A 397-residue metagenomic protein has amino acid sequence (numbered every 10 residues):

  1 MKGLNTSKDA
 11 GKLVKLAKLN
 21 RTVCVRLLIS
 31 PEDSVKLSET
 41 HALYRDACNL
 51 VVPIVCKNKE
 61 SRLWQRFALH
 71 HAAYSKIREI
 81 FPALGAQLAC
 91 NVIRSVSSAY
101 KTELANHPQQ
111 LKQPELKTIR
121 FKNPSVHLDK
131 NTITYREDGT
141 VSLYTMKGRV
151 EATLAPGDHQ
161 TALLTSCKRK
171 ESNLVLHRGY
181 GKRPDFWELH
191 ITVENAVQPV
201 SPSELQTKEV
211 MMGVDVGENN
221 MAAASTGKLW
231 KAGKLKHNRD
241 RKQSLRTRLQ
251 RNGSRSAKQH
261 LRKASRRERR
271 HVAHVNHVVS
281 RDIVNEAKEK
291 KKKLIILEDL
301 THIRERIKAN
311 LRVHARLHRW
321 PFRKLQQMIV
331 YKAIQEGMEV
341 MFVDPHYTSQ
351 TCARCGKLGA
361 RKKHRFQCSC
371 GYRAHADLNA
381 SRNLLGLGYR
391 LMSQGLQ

Functional and structural regions predicted by a protein language model:
M1-Q397: Nucleic-acid substrate recognition interfaces
